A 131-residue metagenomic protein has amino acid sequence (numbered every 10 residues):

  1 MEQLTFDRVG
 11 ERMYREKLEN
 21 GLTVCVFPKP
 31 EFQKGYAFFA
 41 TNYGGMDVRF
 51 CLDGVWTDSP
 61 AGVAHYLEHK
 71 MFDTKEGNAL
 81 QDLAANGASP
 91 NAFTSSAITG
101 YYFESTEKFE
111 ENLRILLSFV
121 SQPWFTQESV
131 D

Functional and structural regions predicted by a protein language model:
M1-A79: His/Glu-rich zincin catalytic helix
D58-P60, H69-D131: Active-site-adjacent, His/Asp/Glu-enriched structural segments that form or flank metal-binding and acid/base networks
